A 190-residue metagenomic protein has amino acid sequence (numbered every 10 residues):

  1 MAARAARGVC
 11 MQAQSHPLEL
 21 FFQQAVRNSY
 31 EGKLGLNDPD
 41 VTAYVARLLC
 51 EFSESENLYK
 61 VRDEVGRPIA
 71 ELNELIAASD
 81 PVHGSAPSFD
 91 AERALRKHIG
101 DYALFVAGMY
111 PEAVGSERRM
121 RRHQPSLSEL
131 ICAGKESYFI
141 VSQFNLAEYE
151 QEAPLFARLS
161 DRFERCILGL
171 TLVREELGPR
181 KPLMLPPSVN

Functional and structural regions predicted by a protein language model:
A2-L172: Long, non-catalytic protein-protein interaction scaffolds
R174-L185: C-terminal catalytic/scaffold cores in eukaryotic proteins
P187-N190: Helix-rich, well-folded core regions that mediate interactions or catalysis
